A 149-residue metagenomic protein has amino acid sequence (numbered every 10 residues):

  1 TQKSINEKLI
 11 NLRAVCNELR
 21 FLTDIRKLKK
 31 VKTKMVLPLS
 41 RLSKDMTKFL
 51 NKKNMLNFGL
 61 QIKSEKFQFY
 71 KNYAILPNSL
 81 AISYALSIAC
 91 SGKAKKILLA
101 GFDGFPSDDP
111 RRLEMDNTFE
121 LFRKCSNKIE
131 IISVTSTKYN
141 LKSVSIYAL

Functional and structural regions predicted by a protein language model:
T1-L149: Metal-ion/cofactor- or nucleotide/acyl-coenzyme-handling active-site neighborhoods
